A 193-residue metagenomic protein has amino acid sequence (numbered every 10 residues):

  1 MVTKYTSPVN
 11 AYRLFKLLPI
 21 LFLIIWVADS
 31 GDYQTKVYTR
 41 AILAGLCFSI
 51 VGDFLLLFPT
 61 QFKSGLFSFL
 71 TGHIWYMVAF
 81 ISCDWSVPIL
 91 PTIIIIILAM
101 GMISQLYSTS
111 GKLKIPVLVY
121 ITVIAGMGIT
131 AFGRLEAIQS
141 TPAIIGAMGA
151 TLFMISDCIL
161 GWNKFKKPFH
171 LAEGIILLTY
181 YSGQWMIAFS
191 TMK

Functional and structural regions predicted by a protein language model:
M1-K193: Polytopic alpha-helical membrane-helix bundles and their juxtamembrane interface segments in multi-pass membrane
